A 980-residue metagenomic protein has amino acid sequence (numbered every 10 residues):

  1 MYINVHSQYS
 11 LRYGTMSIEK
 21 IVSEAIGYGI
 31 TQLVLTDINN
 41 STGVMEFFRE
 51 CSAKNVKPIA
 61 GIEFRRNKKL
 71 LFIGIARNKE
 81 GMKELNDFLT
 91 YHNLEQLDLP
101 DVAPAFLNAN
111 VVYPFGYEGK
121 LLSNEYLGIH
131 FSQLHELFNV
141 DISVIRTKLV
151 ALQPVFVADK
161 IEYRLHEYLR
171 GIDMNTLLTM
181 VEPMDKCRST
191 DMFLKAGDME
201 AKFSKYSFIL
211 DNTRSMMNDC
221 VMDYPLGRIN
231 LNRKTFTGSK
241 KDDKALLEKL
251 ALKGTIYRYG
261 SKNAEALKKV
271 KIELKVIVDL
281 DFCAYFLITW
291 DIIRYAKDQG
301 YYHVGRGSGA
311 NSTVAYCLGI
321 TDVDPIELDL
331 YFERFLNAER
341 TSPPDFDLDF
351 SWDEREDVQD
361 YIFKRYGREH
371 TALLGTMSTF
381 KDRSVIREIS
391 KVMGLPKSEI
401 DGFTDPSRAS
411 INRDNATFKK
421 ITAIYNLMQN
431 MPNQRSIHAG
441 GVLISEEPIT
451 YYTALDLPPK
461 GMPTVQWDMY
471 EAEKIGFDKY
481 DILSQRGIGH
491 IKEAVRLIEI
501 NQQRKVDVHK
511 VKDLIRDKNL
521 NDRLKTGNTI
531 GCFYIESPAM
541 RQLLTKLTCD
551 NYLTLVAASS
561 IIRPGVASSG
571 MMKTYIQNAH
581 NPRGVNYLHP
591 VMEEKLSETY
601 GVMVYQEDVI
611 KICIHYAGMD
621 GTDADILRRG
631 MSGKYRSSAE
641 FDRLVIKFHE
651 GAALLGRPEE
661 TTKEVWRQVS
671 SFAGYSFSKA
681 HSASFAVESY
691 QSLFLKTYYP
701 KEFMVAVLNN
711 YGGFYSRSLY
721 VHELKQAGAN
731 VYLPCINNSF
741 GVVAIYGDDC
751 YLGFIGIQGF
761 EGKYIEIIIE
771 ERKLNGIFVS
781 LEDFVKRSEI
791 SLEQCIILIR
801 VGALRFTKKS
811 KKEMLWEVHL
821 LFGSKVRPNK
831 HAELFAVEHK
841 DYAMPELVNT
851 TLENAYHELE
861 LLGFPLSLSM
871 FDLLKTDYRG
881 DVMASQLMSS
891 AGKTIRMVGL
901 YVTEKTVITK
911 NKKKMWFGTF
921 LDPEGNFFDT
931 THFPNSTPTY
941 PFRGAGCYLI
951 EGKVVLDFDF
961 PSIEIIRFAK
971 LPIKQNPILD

Functional and structural regions predicted by a protein language model:
M1-K54, D87-Y163, A201-F208, K249 (+1 more regions): Domain-core and long-helix interface of multi-subunit machines
N4, D37, P58, N78 (+2 more regions): Divalent metal-coordination and catalytic microenvironments
T31-L35, C51-K54, S189, G238-D980: Noncatalytic, beta-rich nucleic-acid-contacting surfaces in large DNA/RNA-processing enzymes
I38-N39, E63-F64, V155, S308 (+1 more regions): Short, ordered loop/turn segments at secondary-structure junctions
V56-P58, I62, L169-L178, L250: Acidic, His- and aromatic-enriched active-site or binding-groove loops in soluble protein domains that engage sugars
R66-K68, I75-D98, D173-L194, R340 (+2 more regions): Metal-dependent DNA phosphodiester-chemistry modules and their immediately adjacent helices/loops in DNA-processing
L70-K79, L89, D141-S143, R164-R170 (+5 more regions): Short, surface-exposed amphipathic charged segments that create phosphate/polyanion-binding patches used for binding
F72, R164-A245: Active-site or pore-adjacent capping/gating segments
